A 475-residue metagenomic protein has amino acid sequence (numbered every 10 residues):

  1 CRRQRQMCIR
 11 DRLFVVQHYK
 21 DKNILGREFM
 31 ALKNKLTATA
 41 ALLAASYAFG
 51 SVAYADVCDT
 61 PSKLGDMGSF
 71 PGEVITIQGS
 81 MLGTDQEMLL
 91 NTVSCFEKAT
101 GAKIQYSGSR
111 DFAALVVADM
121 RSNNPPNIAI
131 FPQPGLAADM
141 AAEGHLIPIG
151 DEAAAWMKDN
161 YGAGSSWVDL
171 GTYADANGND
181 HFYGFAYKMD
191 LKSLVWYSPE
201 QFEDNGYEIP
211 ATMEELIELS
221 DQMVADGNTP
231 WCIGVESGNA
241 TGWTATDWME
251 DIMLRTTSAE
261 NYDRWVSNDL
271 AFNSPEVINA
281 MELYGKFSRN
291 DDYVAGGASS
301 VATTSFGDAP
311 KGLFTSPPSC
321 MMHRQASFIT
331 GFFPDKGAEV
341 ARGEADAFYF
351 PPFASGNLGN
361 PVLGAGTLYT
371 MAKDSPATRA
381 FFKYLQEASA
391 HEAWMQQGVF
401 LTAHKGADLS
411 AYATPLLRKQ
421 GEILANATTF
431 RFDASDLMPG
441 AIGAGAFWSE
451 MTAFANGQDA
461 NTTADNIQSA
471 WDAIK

Functional and structural regions predicted by a protein language model:
C1-D11: Single conserved hydrophobic/aromatic residue that forms the stacking wall/gate of nucleotide- or nucleobase-binding
D56-K63, G68-F70, V74, E203 (+2 more regions): Conserved C-terminal helix/tail region of periplasmic/extracytoplasmic solute-binding proteins
D56-S69, P134-S193, T244: Hinge/lid segment of periplasmic solute-binding proteins
N91-W167, E200-A211, G312, M321-M322 (+2 more regions): Extracytoplasmic "Venus flytrap"/periplasmic binding protein-like
S94, R121, P318, Q325-F328 (+1 more regions): Extracytoplasmic/periplasmic substrate-recognition and gating elements
A118, P126-N127, K158-E200, N357-V362 (+2 more regions): A structural signal for short loop-to-beta-strand junctions that line the ligand-binding cleft of periplasmic/secreted
A174-Y187, S193, I217-L270: Extracytoplasmic/periplasmic solute-binding protein
S220-Q222, V266-A302, F350: Glycine-centered hinge/linker elements that transmit conformational signals in sensory and ligand-binding systems
